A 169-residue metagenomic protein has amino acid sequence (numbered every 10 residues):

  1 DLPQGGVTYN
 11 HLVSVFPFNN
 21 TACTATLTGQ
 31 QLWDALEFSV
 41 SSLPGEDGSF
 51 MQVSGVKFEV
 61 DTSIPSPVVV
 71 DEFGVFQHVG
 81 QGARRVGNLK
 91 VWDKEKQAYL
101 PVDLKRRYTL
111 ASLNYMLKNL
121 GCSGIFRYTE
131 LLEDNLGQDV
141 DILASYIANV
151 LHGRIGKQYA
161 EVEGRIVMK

Functional and structural regions predicted by a protein language model:
D1-K169: Catalytic centers of hydrolytic enzymes
